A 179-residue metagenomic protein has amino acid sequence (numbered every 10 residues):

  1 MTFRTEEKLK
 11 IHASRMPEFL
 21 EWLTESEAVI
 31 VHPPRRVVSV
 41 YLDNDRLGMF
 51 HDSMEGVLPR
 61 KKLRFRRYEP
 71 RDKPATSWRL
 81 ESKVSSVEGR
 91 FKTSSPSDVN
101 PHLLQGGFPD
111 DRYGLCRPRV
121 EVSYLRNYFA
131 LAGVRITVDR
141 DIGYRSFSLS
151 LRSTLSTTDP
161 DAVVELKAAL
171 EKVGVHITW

Functional and structural regions predicted by a protein language model:
M1-W179: Phosphate-end processing signature that detects enzymes handling 5′-triphosphorylated RNA and polyphosphate
